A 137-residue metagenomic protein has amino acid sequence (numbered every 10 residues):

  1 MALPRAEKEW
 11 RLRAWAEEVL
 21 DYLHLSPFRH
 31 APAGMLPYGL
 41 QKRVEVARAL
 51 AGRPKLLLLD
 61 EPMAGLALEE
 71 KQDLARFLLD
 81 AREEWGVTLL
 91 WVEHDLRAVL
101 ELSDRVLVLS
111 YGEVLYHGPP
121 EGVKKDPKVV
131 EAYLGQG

Functional and structural regions predicted by a protein language model:
M1-G137: Glycine-rich phosphate-binding loops of nucleotide-dependent enzymes
